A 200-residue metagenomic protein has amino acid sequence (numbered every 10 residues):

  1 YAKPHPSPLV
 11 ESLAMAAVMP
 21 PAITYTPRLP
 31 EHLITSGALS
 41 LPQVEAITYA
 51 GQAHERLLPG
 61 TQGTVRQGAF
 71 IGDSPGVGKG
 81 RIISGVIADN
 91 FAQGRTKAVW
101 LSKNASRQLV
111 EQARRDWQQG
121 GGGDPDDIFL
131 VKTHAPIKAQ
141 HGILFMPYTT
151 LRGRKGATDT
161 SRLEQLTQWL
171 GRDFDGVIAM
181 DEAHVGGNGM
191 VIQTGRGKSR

Functional and structural regions predicted by a protein language model:
P4-G72: Conserved pre-motif I regulatory segment
H32, G121-T160: Inter-Walker segment of RecA-like/P-loop motor cores
T35-A50, G78-K79, I83, L109 (+1 more regions): Phosphate/oxyanion-binding active-site loops and adjacent basic polyanion-contact surfaces
A53-T64, N90-Q93, G121, R162-R172 (+1 more regions): Alpha-helix termini
T64-V86: Walker A/P-loop
G78-D127, P147-G153: Conserved Walker A/P-loop ATP-binding site and its immediately adjacent core in helicase/helicase-like ATPase domains
G94-T96, Q140-H141, F174-D175: Short glycine-/polar-rich loops that comprise or flank the Walker A/P-loop and associated switch/sensor motifs
I143-R200: Conserved RecA-like ASCE ATPase "motif II neighborhood" in helicase/translocase motors
